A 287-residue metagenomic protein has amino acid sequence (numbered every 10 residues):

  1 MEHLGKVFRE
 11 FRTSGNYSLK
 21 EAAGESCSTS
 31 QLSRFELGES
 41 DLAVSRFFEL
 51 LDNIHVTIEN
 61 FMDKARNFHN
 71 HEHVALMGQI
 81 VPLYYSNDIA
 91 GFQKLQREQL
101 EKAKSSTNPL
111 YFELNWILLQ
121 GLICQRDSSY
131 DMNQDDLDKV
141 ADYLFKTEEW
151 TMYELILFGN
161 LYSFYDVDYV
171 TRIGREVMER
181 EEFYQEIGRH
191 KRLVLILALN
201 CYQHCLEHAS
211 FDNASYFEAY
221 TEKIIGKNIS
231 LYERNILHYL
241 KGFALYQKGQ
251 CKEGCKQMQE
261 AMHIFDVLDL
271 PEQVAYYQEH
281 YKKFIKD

Functional and structural regions predicted by a protein language model:
M1-S14: A short, Lys/Arg-rich alpha-helix, primarily the initiator
V7, G78, F112-I123, I156-N160 (+4 more regions): "A position-specific structural signal for the A-helix of alpha-solenoid helical repeats
G15-S33: Short alpha-helical DNA-recognition segment
S45-N60: DNA major-groove recognition helix of helix-turn-helix/homeodomain DNA-binding modules
D63-A90, Q259, H263, V267: Short, charged recognition helix plus adjacent turn of helix-turn-helix-like nucleic-acid-binding domains
Y85-E98, S129-D138, V167-E179, H208-A219 (+1 more regions): Helix-turn-helix repeat elements of alpha-solenoid scaffolds
R97-K104, D138-K146, M178-Q185, E218-K227 (+1 more regions): Amphipathic alpha-helical segments of tetratricopeptide repeats
E154-L231: Alpha-helical adaptor scaffolds
